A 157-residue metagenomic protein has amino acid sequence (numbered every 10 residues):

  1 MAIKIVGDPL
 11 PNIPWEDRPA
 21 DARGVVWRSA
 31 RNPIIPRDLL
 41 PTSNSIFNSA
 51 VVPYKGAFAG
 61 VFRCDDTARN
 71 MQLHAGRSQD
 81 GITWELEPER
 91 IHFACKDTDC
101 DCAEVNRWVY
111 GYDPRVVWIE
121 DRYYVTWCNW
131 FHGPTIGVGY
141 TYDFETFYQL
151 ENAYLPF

Functional and structural regions predicted by a protein language model:
M1-V109, V117-F157: Beta-rich carbohydrate-recognition and catalytic domains
D113: Beta-strand-rich binding-surface signature of beta-sandwich/beta-barrel folds used to engage anionic ligands
